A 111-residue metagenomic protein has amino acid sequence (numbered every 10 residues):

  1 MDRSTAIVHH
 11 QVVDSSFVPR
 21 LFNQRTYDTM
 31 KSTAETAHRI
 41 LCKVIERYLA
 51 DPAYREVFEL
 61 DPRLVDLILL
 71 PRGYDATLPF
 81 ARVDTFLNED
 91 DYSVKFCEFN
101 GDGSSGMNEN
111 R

Functional and structural regions predicted by a protein language model:
M1-R111: Preference for protein termini
